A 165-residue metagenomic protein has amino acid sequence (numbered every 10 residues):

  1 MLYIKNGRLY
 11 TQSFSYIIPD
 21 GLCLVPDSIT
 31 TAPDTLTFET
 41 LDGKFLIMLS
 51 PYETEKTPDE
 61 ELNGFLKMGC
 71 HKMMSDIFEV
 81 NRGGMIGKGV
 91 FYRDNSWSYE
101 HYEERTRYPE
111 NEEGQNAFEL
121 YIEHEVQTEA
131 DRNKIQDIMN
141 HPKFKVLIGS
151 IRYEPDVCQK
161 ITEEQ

Functional and structural regions predicted by a protein language model:
L2-G7, A32-T35, N81-F91: Short, hydrophobic/aromatic-rich segments at coil-to-beta transitions
Y3, Y10, T30-A32, K72-M74 (+1 more regions): Residues that act as N-cap/strand-start positions at coil-to-secondary-structure junctions
N6-M68: Secretory pathway targeting signatures of secreted, lumenal, and periplasmic proteins
L22, F118-Q165: Surface-exposed amphipathic alpha-helical segments
P26, G69-C70, R152-P155: Sec/Tat-exported extracytoplasmic proteins
D42-L49, T54-P58, W97-H101, V126-K134: Short, surface-exposed beta-strand/loop "edge" segments at domain boundaries and coil↔beta transitions
N63-F118, T162-E164: Signature of long, low-cysteine stretches enriched in small and polar/charged residues
